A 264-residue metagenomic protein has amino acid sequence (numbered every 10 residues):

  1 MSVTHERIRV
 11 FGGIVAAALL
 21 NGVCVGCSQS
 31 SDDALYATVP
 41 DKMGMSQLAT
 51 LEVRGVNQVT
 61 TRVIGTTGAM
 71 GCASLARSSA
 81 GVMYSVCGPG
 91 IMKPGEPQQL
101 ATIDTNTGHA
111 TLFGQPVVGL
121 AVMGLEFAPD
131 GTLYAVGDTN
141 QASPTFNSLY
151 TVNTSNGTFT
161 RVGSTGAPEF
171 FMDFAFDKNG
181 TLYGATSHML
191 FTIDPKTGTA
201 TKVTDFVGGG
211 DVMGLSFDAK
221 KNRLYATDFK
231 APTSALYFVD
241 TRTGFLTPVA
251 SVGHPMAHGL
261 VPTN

Functional and structural regions predicted by a protein language model:
V23-C27: N-terminal Sec signal peptide cleavage junction
Q29-G65: An edge-strand/N-cap motif at the start of beta-rich repeat modules
A34-V39, V82-S85, T132-A135, T181-G184 (+1 more regions): Conserved beta-propeller blade signature
D41-M45, P89-P94, T139-P144, M189-F191 (+1 more regions): Short glycine/acidic-enriched loop and turn motifs that connect beta-strands
Q47-T50, Q98-A101, N147-Y150, M189-F191 (+1 more regions): A short loop-to-beta-strand structural motif that recurs across blades of beta-propeller domains
E52-N57, I103-T107, N153-G157, D194-G198 (+1 more regions): Short loop/turn segments that connect beta-strands within beta-propeller blades
V59-T67, H109-P116, T158-T165, T199-F206 (+1 more regions): A short beta-strand motif characteristic of beta-propeller blades
A69-R77, G119-F127, P168-A175, G209-F217 (+1 more regions): Repeated scaffold domains used in trafficking and secretory/extracellular systems, primarily beta-propellers
